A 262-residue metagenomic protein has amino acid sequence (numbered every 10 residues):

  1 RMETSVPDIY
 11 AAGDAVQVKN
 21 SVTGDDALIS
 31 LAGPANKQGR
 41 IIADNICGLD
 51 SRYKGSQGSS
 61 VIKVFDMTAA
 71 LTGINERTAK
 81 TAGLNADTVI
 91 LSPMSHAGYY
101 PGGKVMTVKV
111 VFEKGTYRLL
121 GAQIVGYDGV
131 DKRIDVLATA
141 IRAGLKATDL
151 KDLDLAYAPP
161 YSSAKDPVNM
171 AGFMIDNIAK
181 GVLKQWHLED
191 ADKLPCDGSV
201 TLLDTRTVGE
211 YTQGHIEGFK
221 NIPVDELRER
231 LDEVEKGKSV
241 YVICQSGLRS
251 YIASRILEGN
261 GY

Functional and structural regions predicted by a protein language model:
R1: A Rossmann-like FAD-binding core segment of flavoenzymes
V6: Core active-site phosphate/anionic-ligand binding loop and the adjoining beta-turn-alpha structural block in enzyme
A15-D128, P159, S163, P167-K193 (+1 more regions): Mid-to-C-terminal Rossmann-like scaffold of FAD/NAD(P)H-dependent oxidoreductases
D128-A147: A short, polar/charged loop-to-alpha-helix boundary motif
G144-L153, K165: Catalytic P-loop NTP-binding/switch module of NTPases
A191, T201-R206, I222: Short hydrophobic beta-strand that contains or immediately precedes a catalytic carboxylate
R228-Y262: Catalytic cysteine-centered active loop of the rhodanese-like fold, especially the PTP/DSP P-loop
